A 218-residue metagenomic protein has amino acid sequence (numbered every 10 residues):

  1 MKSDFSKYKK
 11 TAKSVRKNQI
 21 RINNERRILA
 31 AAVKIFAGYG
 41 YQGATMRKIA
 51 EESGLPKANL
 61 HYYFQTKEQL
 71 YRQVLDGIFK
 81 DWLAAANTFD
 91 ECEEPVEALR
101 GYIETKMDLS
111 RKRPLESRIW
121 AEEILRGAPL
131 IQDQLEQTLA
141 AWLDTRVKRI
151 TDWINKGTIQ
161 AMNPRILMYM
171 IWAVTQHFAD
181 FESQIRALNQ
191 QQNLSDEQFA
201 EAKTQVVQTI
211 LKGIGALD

Functional and structural regions predicted by a protein language model:
M1-A12, D108, K112, A140 (+2 more regions): C-terminal peripheral helix-coil segments that are non-catalytic and often amphipathic
K2, R27, I35-Q69, Q73: Helix-turn-helix
N24, I28-F36, K106, I210: Short hydrophobic clusters on alpha-helical segments that form packing/core surfaces in small helical domains
N24, K67, V74, I78 (+6 more regions): Hydrophobic/aromatic residues within well-ordered alpha-helical segments
R72-G101, R149-D152: Amphipathic alpha-helical linker/stalk segments
N87-E116, K156, P164-I171, A200-K203 (+1 more regions): Hydrophobic alpha-helical connector segments
I103-K106, W120-E123, I171, T175 (+1 more regions): Short alpha-helical scaffolding segments that buttress acidic/His motifs in well-ordered protein cores
R111-D133, F181-N189: Amphipathic alpha-helical segments used for helix-helix packing
